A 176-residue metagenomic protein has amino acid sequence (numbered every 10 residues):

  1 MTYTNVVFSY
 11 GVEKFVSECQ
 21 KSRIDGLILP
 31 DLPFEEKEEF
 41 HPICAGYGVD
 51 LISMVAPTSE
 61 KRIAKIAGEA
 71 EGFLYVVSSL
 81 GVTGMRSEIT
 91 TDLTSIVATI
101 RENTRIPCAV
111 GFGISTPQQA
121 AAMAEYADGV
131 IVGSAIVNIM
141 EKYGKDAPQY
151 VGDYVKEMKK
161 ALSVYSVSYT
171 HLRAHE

Functional and structural regions predicted by a protein language model:
M1-I28: Active-site beta->alpha loop and helix N-cap motifs at the rims of alpha/beta catalytic domains
M1-T2, L27, L51-S53, L74-V76 (+2 more regions): Hydrophobic faces of well-ordered beta-strands that scaffold small-molecule active sites in alpha/beta enzyme cores
F8-V12, D31-C44, K61-I63, G84-V97: Active-site-adjacent beta->alpha loops and helix N-cap segments on the catalytic face of soluble alpha/beta enzymes
D25-E36, D50-P57: Catalytic beta/alpha-barrel core
K61-A64, S115-V130: Catalytic cores of alpha/beta
S78-G84, A127-G144: Glycine-rich phosphate-binding active-site loops on the catalytic face of alpha/beta enzymes
M140-S163: C-terminal helical cap(s) of enzyme catalytic domains, especially alpha/beta-barrels
T170-E176: Conserved small/polar residues in nucleotide/adenosyl-binding loops
